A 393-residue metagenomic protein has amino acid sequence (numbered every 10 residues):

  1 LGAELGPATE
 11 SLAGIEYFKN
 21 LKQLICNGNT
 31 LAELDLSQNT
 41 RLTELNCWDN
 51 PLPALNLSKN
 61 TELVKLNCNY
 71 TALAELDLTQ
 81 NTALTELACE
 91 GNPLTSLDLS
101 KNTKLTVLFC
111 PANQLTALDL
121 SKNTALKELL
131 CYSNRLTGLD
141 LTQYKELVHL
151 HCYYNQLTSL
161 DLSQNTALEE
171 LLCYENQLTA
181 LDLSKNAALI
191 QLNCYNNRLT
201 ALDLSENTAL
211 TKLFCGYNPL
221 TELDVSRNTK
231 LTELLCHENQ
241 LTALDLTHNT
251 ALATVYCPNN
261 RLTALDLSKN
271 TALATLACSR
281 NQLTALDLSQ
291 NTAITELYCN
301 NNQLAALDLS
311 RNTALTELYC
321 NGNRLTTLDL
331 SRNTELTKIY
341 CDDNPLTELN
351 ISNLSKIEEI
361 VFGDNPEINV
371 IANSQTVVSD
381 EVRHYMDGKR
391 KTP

Functional and structural regions predicted by a protein language model:
L1-L34, N39: LRR N-terminal entry segment and analogous cap-like coil->beta motifs
L1-L5, L24-C26, T43-C47, V64-C68 (+14 more regions): Conserved hydrophobic beta-strand positions in leucine-rich repeat
L12-I15, L34-L36, L55, L76 (+14 more regions): Canonical leucine-rich repeat
Y17-L21, Q38-L42, P51, K59-L63 (+23 more regions): Leucine-rich repeat
D35, D77, P111, D140 (+10 more regions): Intrinsic low-complexity/disordered segments
K65, L108, H149, Q191 (+6 more regions): N-terminal non-cleavable signal-anchor helices
I339-P393: Leucine-rich solenoid repeat scaffolds
